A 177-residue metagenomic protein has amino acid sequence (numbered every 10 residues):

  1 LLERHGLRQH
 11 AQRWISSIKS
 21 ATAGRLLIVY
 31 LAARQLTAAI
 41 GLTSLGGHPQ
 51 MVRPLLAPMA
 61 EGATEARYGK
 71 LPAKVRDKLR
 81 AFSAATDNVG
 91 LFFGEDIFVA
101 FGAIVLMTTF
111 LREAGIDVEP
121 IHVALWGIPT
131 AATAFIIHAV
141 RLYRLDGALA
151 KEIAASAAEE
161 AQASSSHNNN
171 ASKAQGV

Functional and structural regions predicted by a protein language model:
L1-A57: Membrane-embedded alpha-helical segments and adjacent helix-loop junctions characteristic of multi-pass solute
I18, A39, G62-A66, A139 (+1 more regions): Change "in soluble alpha/beta enzymes" to "in soluble alpha/beta proteins
I18, M59, G102, L106-T108 (+3 more regions): Generic secondary-structure boundary signal with a strong preference for alpha-helix termini
G24-L36, Y68-L91, E119-A132: Alpha-helical transmembrane segments of multi-pass membrane proteins
A38-Q50, R80-I116, P120, A134-R141: Alpha-helical transmembrane segments and, especially, the helix-loop junctions at the ends of these helices
G47, L111-G176: Juxtamembrane and boundary regions of transmembrane helices in multi-pass small-molecule transporters and channels
R53-G69: Short helical (or helix-break) motifs at transmembrane helix termini and adjacent helical loops in multi-pass membrane
